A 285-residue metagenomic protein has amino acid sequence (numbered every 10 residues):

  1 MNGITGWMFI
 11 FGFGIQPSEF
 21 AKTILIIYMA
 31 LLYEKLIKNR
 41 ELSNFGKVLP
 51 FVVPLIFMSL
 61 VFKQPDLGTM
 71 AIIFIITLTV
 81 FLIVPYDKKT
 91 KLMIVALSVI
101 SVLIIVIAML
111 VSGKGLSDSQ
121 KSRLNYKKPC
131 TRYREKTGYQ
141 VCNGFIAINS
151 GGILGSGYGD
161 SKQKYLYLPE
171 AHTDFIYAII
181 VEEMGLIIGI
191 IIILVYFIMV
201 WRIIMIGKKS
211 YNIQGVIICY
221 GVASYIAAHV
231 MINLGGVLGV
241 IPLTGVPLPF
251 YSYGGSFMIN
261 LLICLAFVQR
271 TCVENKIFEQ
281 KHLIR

Functional and structural regions predicted by a protein language model:
M1-P65, L234-P249, Y253, F257-M258 (+1 more regions): Membrane-helix boundary/helix-loop-helix interface segments in multi-pass membrane proteins
M29-K38, L78-D87, I198-G207, V268-N275: Structural signal for the C-terminal ends of transmembrane alpha-helices and the immediately following loop
A30-L31, V61, V195, V222-I232: Alpha-helical transmembrane segments of multi-pass membrane proteins
N44-L60, L67-V111: Hydrophobic alpha-helical segments of polytopic membrane proteins
A71, I76-T90, G159-I188, P247-I259: Interfacial segments of multi-pass membrane proteins
M93-I188: Hydrophobic, glycine- and aromatic-enriched re-entrant/interface helices and adjoining loop segments
E183-V200: Hydrophobic alpha-helical transmembrane segments
M205-G245, Y251: Loop-to-helix entry and N-terminal half of a specific, functionally important transmembrane alpha helix in multi-pass
